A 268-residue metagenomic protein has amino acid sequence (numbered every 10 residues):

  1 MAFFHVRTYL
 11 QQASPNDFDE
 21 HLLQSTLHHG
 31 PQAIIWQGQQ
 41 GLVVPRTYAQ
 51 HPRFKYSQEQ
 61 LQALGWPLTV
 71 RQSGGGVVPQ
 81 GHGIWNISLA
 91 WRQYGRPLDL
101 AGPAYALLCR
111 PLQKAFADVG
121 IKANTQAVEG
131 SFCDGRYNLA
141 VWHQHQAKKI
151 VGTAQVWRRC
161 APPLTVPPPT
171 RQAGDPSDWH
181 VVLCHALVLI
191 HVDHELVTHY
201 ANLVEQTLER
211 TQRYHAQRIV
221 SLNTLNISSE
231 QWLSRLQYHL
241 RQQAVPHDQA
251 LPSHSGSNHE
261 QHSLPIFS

Functional and structural regions predicted by a protein language model:
M1-L98: N-terminal lobe of the biotin/lipoate ligase/transferase fold
A2-F18, S57-E59, L64, W179 (+1 more regions): Noncatalytic alpha-helical scaffold of FAD-dependent oxidoreductases
H28, D118-I121, P246: Short, well-ordered coil loops that connect the C-terminus of an alpha-helix to the N-terminus of a beta-strand
R46-Q50, G76-V77, W85, L112 (+2 more regions): Noncatalytic linker/hinge segments flanking ATPase motor cores
K55, Q62, A106-C109, Q113 (+1 more regions): Generic alpha-helical structural signal
D99-A104, L108-E230: Catalytic beta-strand/loop module used to bind and position nucleotide/cofactor moieties in cofactor-attachment
